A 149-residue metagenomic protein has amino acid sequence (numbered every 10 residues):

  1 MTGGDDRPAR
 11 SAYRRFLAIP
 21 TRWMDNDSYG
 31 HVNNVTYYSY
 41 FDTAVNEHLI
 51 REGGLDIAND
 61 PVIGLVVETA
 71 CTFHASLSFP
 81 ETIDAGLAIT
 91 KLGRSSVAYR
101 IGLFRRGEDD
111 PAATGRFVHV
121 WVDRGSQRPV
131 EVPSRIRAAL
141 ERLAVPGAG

Functional and structural regions predicted by a protein language model:
T2-E68, R124-G149: Hot-dog-fold acyl-thioester-processing enzymes
R15-L17, P111-G115: Short beta-strand segments
F41, I101, G115: Conserved GNAT-family N-acetyltransferase fold
H48-V97, P111-A112: Hydrophobic beta-strand-centered segment that forms part of the acyl-chain substrate-binding groove
H74, G102-R106: Core beta-strand residues in small-molecule sensory/regulatory alpha/beta domains
G107-D109, G125: Solvent-exposed strand-loop boundary residues in beta-sheet-rich modules
G115-F117, P133: Short hydrophobic alpha-helix segments
